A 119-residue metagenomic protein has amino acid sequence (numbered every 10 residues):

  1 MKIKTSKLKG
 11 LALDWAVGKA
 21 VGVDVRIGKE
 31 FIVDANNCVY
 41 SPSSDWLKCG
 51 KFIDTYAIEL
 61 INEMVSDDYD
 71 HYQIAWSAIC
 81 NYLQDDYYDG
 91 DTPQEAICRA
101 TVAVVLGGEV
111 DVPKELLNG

Functional and structural regions predicted by a protein language model:
M1-G119: Glycine-rich anion-binding surface patch
